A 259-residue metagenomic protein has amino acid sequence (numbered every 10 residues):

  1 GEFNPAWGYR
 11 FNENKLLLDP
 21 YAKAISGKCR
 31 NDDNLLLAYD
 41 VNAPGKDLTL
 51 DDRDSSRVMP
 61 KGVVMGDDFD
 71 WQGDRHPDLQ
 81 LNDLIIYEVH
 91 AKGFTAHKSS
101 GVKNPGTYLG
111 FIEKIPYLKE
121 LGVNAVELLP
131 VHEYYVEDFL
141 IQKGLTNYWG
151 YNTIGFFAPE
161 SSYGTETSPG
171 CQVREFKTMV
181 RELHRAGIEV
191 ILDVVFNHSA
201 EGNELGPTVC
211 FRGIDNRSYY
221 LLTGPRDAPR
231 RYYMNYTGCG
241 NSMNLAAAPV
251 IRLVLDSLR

Functional and structural regions predicted by a protein language model:
G1-L84, H97-S100: The feature marks proteins involved in alpha-glucan
S55, H90-L109, E113-R259: Substrate-binding/active-site clefts of carbohydrate-active enzymes
Y87: Conserved, well-structured core segments
